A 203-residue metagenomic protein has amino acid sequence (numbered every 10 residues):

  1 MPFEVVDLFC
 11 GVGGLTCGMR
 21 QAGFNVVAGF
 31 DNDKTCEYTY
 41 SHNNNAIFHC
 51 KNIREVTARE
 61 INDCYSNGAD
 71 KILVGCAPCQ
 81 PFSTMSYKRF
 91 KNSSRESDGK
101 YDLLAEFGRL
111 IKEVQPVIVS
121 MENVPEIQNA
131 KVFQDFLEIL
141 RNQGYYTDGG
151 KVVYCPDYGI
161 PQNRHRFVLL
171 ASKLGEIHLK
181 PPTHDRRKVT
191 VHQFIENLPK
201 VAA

Functional and structural regions predicted by a protein language model:
V6, I72-V74, S120: N-terminal Rossmann-like NAD(P) cofactor-binding module of classical short-chain dehydrogenase/reductase
F9-V12: Class I SAM-dependent methyltransferase "Motif I" SAM/SAH-binding loop
G18-N25, N43: A short, Lys/Arg-enriched amphipathic alpha-helix followed by its capping loop at the start of a domain
D31-T35, I53: Short beta->alpha hinge that forms the Motif I/post-I loop of the SAM-binding pocket
K34-Y38, A58: Short alpha-helix immediately C-terminal to the canonical SAM-binding loop
Y38-H49: Short, conserved SAM-binding/catalytic segment of Class I S-adenosyl-L-methionine-dependent methyltransferases
R59-D70, Q80, T84-A203: Class I S-adenosyl-L-methionine
